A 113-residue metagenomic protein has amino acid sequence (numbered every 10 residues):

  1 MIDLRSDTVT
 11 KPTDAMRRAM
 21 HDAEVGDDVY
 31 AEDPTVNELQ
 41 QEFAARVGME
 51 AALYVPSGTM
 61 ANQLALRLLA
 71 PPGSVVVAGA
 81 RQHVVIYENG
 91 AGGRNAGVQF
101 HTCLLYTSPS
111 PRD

Functional and structural regions predicted by a protein language model:
M1-A19: N-terminal amphipathic/basic leader segments beginning at the initiator methionine
D3, A52, F100-T102: Conserved beta-strand scaffold positions in the cores of enzyme catalytic domains, especially in NTP/NDP-utilizing
T13-G58, G79-Y87, A91-G93: Conserved N-terminal alpha-helix of the aminotransferase class I/II PLP-enzyme fold
L64-G73, A91: Glycine-rich loop at the start of a catalytic domain that most often binds anionic cofactors/ligands
G79-A80, H101-L105: Short beta->alpha connector loops at strand-helix junctions that form conserved, small/polar/Pro-enriched
G93-F100: Acidic/polar active-site rim loop that often engages polyanionic ligands
Y106-D113: Conserved small/polar residues in nucleotide/adenosyl-binding loops
